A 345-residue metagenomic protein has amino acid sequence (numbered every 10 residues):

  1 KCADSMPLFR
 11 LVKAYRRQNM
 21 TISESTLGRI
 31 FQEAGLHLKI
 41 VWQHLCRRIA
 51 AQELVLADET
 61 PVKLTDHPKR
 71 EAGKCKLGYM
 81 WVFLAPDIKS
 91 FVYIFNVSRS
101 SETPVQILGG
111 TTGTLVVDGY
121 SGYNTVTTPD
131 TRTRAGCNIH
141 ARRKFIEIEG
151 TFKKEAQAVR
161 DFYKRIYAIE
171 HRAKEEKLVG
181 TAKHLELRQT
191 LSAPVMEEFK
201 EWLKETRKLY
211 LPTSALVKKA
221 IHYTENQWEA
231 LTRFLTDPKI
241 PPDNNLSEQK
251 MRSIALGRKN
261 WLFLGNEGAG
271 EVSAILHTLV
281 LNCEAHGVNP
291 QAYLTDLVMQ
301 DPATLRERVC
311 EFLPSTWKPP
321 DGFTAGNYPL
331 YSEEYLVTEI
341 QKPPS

Functional and structural regions predicted by a protein language model:
K1-S345: Catalytic center-proximal scaffold of phosphoryl-transfer enzymes
